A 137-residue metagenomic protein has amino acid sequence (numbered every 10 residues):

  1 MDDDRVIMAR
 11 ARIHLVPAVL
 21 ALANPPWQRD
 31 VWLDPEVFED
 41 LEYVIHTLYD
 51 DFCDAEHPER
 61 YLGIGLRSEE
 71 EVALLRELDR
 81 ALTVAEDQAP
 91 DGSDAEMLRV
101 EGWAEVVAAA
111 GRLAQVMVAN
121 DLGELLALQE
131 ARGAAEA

Functional and structural regions predicted by a protein language model:
M1-E56: Short terminal alpha-helical segments
D2-R5, W27, V31, P35 (+5 more regions): A near-ubiquitous, low-amplitude feature marking generic local secondary-structure context
V6-M8, A108, L128: General helical secondary-structure elements
I13-L15, W32, E70, D79 (+1 more regions): Sequence-pattern detector for short linear motifs and compositional/periodic biases rather than a specific fold
A55-V116, L122: Amphipathic protein-protein interaction modules
L122-A137: Short, charged, intrinsically disordered terminal tails
